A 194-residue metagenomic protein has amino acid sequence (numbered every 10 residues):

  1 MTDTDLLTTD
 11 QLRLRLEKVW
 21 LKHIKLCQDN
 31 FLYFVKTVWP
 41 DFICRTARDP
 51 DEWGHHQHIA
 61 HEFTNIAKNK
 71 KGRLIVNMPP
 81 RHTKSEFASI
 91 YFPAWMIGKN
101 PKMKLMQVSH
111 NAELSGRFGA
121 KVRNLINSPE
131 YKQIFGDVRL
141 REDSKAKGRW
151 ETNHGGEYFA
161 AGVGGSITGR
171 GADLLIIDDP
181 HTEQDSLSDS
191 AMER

Functional and structural regions predicted by a protein language model:
M1-K71: N-terminal accessory segments
Q57-T64, E86-G98, D178: Contiguous, well-ordered alpha-helical segments that form the cores/surfaces of helical PPI scaffolds
K71-P93: Walker A/P-loop
R73-I75, K104-M106, E157, L174: Residue-level preference for the first positions of well-ordered beta-strands
W95-K104, N127-E130: Post-Walker A helix-loop "phosphate-sensing" segment adjacent to the P-loop in P-loop NTPases
N100-S109, S186-L187: Inter-helical turn/loop segments and adjacent helix faces that build the functional surface of alpha-helical bundle
V108-G164: Conserved nucleotide-state-sensing and coupling region of NTP-binding domains
K147-R194: Conserved RecA-like ASCE ATPase "motif II neighborhood" in helicase/translocase motors
